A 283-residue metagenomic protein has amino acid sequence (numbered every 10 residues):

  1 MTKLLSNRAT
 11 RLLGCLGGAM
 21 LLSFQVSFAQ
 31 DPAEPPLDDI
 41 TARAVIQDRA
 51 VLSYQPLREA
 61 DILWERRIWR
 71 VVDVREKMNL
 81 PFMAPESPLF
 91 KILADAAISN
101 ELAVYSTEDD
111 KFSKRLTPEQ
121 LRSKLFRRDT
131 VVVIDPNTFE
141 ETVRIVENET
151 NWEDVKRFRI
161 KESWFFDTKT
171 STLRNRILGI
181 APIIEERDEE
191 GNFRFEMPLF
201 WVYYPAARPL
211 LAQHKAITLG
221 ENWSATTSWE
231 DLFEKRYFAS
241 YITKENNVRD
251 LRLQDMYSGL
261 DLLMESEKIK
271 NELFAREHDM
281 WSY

Functional and structural regions predicted by a protein language model:
M1-P36: Bacterial Sec-dependent N-terminal signal peptides
C15-G18, E149, K169-S171, G191: Residues embedded in well-ordered secondary-structure elements
L22, P198-P209: Short secondary-structure subsegments characteristic of cysteine-rich extracellular domains
Q30-K169, R187, P205-Y283: A domain-level signal for the mature, folded cores of soluble proteins
E153-V155, N175-I177, M197-L199: Extracytoplasmic
T172, I177-E190, R194: Extended serine/threonine-enriched, polar tracts that run as long, contiguous segments within proteins
